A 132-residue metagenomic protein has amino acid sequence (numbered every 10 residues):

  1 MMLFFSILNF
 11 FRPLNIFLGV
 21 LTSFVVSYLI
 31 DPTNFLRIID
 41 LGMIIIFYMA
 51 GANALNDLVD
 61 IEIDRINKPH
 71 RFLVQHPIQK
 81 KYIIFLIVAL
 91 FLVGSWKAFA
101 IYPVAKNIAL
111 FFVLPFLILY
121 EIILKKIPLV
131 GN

Functional and structural regions predicted by a protein language model:
M1-P13, L21-F24: N-terminal, positively charged, Ser/Thr/Ala/Gly-biased leader segments that form transit/presequence-like amphipathic
M2-N9, V74-N132: Intramembrane alpha-helical segments
R12-L18, D60, L124, L129: Hydrophobic side chains within alpha-helical segments
F17-V59, F91-A98, K106-Y120: Membrane-embedded alpha-helical segments that form the functional core of polytopic membrane enzymes, especially those
L21, I66-P69, P103, V130: Hydrophobic alpha-helical membrane-insertion segments
I44-Y82: Acidic (Asp/Glu-rich) catalytic motifs at the cytosolic membrane interface
